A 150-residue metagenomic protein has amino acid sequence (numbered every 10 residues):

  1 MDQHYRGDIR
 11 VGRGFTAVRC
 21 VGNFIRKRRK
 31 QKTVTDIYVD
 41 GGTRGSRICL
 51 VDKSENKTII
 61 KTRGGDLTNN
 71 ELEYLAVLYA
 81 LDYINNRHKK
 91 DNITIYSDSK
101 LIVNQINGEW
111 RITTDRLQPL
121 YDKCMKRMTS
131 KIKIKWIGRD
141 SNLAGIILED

Functional and structural regions predicted by a protein language model:
D2-D8: Intrinsic-disorder-associated, low-complexity terminal segments enriched in Asp/Asn/His/Tyr and depleted of Lys/Arg
Y5, G64-G65, I112: Generic detector of short alpha-helix boundary/capping microenvironments and adjacent low-complexity segments
F15, R19-E71, D82-Y83: RNase H-like nuclease fold core
G42-R44, L78-D150: RNase H catalytic domain
E73, V77: Short, conserved alpha-helix that lines the donor NDP-sugar binding/gating region of sugar-transfer enzymes
